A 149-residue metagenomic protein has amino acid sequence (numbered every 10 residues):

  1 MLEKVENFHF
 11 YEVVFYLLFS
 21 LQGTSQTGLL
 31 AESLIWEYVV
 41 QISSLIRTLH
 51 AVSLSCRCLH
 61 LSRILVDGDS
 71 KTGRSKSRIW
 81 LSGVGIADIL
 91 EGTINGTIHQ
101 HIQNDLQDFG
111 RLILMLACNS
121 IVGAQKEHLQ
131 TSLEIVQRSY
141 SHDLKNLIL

Functional and structural regions predicted by a protein language model:
M1-E3, F8, C56, S62-G68 (+2 more regions): Amphipathic alpha-helical scaffolding segments
M1-S33: Conserved structural core of kinase catalytic domains
H9, R57-L61, G68, Q103 (+1 more regions): Eukaryotic alpha-helical scaffold "rod" segments
L29, L49, Q107-R111: E2/UBC-UEV (E2-variant) core
L30-A31, I46-G73, R78: Catalytic-loop of the protein kinase fold
Y38-V39: Activation segment signature within eukaryotic-like protein kinase domains
S44-L45, L147: Conserved hydrophobic core/spine positions of the Hanks-type protein kinase catalytic domain
G73-L147: C-lobe/activation-segment region of protein kinase-like
